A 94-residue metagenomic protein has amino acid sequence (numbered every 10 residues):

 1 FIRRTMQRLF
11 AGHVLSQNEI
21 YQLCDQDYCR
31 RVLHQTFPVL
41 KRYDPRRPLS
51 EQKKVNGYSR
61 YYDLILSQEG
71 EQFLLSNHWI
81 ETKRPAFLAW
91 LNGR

Functional and structural regions predicted by a protein language model:
F1-R94: Intrinsically disordered, charged low-complexity linkers and terminal tails that flank or connect structured domains
